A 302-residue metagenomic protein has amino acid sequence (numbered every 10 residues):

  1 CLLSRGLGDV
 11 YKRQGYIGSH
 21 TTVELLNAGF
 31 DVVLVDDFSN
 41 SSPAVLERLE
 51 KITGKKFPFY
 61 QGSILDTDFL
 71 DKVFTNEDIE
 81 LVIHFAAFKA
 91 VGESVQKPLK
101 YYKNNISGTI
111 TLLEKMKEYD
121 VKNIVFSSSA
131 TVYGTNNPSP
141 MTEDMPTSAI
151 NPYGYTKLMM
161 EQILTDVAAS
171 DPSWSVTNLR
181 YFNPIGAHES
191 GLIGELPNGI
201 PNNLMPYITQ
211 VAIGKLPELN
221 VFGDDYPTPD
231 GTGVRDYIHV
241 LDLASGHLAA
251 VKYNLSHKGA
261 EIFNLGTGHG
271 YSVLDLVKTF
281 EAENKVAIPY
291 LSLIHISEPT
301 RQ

Functional and structural regions predicted by a protein language model:
C1-Y11, I294-Q302: Single conserved hydrophobic/aromatic residue that forms the stacking wall/gate of nucleotide- or nucleobase-binding
G8-A187: N-terminal Rossmann-like NAD(P)+-binding domain of SDR-like oxidoreductases, especially those catalyzing
S42, D68, E93, M116 (+5 more regions): A general structural signal marking secondary-structure boundaries and capping sites
Y102, I150-L158, G194-N202, P206 (+1 more regions): Short-chain dehydrogenase/reductase
P184-A187, P206-T228, R235-I262: Alpha-helical substrate-binding/gating segment
L192-E195, F222-R235, A260-Y271, L293 (+1 more regions): Glycine-rich Rossmann NAD(P)(H)-binding loop
G246-I294: Mid/C-terminal beta-alpha module of Rossmann-like enzyme folds, strongest in SDR-family dehydrogenases/epimerases
